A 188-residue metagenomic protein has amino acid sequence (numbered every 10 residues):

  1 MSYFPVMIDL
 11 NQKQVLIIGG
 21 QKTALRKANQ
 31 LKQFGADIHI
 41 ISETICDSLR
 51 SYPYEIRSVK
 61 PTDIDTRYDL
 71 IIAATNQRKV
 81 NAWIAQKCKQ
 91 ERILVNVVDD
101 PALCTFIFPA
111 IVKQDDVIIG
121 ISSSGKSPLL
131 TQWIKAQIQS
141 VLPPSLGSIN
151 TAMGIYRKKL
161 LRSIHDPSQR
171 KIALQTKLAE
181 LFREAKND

Functional and structural regions predicted by a protein language model:
M1-L10, F108-P109: A short, basic/flexible loop-to-alpha-helix module at the beginning of a structural domain
V6-K27, M153-L160, I164: Glycine-rich adenosine-cofactor-binding loop
Q21-T23, K79, G125: Residue-level detector of alpha-helix initiation sites
R26, Q33-R50: NAD(P)-binding Rossmann-fold cofactor-contacting core
T44, R50-T66: Glycine-rich, highly charged phosphate/nucleotide-binding loops
D69-T75, F106-G125: Short basic, glycine-rich beta-strand/loop surfaces that mediate nucleic-acid
L70-T75, N81-I107: ADP-ribose/adenylate-binding Rossmann-like module
G125-D188: An accessory alpha-helical subdomain
